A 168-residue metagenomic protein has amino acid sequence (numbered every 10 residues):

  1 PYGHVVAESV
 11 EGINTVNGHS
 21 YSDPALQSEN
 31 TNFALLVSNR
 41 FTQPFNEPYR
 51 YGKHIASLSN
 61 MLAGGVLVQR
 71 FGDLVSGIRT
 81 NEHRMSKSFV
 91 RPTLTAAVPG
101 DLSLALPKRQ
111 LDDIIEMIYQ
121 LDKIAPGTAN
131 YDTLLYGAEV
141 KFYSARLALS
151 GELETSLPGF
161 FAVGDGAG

Functional and structural regions predicted by a protein language model:
P1-G168: Residues forming the flavin
